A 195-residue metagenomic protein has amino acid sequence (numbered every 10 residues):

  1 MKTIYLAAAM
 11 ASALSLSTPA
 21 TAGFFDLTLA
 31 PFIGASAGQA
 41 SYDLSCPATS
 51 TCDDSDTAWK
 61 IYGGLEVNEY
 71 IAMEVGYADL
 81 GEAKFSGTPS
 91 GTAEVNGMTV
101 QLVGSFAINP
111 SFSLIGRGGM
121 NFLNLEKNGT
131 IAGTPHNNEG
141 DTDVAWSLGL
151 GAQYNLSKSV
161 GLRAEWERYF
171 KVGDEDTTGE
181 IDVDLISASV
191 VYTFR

Functional and structural regions predicted by a protein language model:
M1-L29, R195: Cleavable N-terminal export/targeting peptides
A9, A13, S17-P19, P47 (+5 more regions): Low-complexity, intrinsically disordered/propeptide-like segments
G23-F25, L29-A30, G34-D43, W59-G133 (+2 more regions): Gram-negative (and chloroplast) outer-membrane scaffold detector with strong preference for beta-barrel transmembrane
T49-T57, P89-N96, T134-V144, T177-D184: Replace "Gram-negative outer membrane beta-barrel proteins" with "bacterial and organellar outer membrane beta-barrel
L80-K84, N138, L148, Y154-R195: Predominantly the C-terminal beta-signal and adjacent terminal strand-loop region of outer-membrane beta-barrel
M120, V144, R168: A short beta-strand motif that forms part of the nucleic acid-binding face of small beta-barrel RNA-binding folds
